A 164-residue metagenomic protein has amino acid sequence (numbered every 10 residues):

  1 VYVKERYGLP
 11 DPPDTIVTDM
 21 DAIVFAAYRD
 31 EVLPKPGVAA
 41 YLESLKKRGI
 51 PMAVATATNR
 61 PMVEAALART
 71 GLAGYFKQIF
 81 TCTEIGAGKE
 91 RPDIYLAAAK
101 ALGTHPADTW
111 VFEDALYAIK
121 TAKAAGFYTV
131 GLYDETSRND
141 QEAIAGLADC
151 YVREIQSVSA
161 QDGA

Functional and structural regions predicted by a protein language model:
Y2-A40, R48: Metal-dependent phosphoesterase signature
Y28-L33, A57, T129-G131: Short, flexible loop segments at the rims of nucleotide/cofactor-binding pockets, characterized by
P34, A55, A87: Residue-level marker of regulatory loop/turn positions in helix-turn-helix DNA-binding domains and in histidine
A39, E43-K46, N59-A164: Asp-based, Mg2+/Mn2+-dependent phosphohydrolase catalytic module
